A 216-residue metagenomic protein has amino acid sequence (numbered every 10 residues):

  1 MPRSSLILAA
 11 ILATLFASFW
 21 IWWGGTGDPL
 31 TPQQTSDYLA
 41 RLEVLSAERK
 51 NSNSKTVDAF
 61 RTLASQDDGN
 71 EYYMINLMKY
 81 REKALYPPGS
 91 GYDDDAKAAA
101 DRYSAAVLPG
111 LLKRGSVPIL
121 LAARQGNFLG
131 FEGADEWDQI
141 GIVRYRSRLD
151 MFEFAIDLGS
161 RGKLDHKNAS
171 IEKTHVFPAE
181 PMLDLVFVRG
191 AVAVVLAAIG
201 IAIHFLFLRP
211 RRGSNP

Functional and structural regions predicted by a protein language model:
P2-D138, E180-P216: Short S/T/G/P-rich N-terminal loop/turn motif that feeds into the first structured element of a domain
G126-P178: Extracytoplasmic/lumenal ectodomains and periplasmic regions of secretory and membrane proteins
